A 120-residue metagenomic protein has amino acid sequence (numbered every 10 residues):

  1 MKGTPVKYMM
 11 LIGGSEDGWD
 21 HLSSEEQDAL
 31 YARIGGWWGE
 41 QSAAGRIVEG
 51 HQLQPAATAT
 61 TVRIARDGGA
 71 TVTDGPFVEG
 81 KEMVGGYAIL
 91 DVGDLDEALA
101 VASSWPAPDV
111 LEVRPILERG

Functional and structural regions predicted by a protein language model:
M1-G120: Conserved, structured core segments of small domains
